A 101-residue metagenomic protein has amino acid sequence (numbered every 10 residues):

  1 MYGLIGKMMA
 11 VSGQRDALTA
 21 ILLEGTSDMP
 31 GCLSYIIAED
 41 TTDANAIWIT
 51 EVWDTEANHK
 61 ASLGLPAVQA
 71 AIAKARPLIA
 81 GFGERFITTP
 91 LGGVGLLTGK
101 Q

Functional and structural regions predicted by a protein language model:
M1-I47, V52-P66, A80-Q101: Short S/T/G/P-rich N-terminal loop/turn motif that feeds into the first structured element of a domain
A75-I79: Short, conserved catalytic or adaptor-binding loops enriched in Gly and charged residues
